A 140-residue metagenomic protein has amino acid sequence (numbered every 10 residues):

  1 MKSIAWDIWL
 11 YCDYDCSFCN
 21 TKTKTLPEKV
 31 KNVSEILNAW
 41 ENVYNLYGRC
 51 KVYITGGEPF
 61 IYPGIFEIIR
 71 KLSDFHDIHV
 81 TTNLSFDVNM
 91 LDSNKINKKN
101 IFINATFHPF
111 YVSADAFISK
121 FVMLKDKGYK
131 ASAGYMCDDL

Functional and structural regions predicted by a protein language model:
M1-E35: Canonical Radical SAM [4Fe-4S] cluster-binding loop centered on the CxxxCxxC motif and its immediate flanking residues
N20, N38-Y47: Glycine-rich short-loop/terminal segments
T23-K31, Y47-Y62, S73-N89, N97-A116 (+1 more regions): Core AdoMet radical
I36-A39, I68, A116-L124: A general structural detector for well-ordered alpha-helical segments in enzyme core domains, enriched
N42, G64-L72: N-terminal active-site wall of soluble small-molecule enzyme domains
N45-L46, V122-K130: Secondary-structure boundary elements
R70-F75, S93-N97, F121-D126: Short, surface-exposed basic-aromatic patches at helix termini and helix-loop junctions that form
L140: Catalytic cores of alpha/beta
